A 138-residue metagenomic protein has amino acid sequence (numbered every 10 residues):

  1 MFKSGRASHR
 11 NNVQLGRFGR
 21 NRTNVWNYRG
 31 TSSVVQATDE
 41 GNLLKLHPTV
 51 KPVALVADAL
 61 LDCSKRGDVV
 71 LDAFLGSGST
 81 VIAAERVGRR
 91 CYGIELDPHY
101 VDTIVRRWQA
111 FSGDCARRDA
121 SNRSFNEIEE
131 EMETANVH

Functional and structural regions predicted by a protein language model:
M1-T134: Class I S-adenosyl-L-methionine
